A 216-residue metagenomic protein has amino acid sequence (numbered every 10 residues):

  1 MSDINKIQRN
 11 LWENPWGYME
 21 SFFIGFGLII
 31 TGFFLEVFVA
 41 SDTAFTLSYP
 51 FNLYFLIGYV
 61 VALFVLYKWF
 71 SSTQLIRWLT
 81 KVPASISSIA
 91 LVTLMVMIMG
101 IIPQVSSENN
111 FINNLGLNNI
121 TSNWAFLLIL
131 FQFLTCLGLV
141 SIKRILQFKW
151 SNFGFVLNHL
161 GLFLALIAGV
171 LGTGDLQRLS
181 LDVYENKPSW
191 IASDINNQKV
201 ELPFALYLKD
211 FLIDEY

Functional and structural regions predicted by a protein language model:
M1-Y216: Solvent-exposed, non-transmembrane regions of integral membrane proteins
